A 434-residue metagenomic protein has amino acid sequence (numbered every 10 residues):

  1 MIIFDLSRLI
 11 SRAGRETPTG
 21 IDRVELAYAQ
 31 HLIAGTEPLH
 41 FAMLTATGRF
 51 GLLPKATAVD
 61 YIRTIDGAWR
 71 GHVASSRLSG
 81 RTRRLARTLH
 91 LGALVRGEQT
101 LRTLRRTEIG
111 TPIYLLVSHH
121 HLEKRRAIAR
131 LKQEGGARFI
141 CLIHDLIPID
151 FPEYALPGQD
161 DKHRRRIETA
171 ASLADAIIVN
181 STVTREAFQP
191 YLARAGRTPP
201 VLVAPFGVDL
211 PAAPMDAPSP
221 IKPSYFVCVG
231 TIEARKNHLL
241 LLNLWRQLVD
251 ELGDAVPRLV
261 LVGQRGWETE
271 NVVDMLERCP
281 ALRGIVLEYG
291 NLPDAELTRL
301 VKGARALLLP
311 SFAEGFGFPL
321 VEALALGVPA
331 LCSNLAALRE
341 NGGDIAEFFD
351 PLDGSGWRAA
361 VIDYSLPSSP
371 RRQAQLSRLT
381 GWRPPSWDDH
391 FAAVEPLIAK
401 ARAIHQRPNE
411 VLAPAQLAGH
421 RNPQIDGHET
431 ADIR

Functional and structural regions predicted by a protein language model:
M1-N422, D426-R434: Carbohydrate transferase catalytic cores enriched for Leloir-type hexosyltransferases
